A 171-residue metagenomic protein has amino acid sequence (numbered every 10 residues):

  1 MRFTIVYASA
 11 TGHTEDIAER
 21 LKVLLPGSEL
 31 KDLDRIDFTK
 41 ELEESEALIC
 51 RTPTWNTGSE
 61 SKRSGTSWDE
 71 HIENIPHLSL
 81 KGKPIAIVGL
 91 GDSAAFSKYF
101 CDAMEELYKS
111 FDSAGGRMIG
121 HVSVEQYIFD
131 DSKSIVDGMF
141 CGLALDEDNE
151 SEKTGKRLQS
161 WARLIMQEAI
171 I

Functional and structural regions predicted by a protein language model:
M1-R2, I36-F38, H71-N74: Short acidic/polar alpha-helix capping motifs at helix-coil junctions
R2-L24: N-terminal beta1-alpha1 ligand-phosphate binding loop
V6, K31-L33, H121-V124: Conserved beta-strand termini and adjacent loop/short-helix elements that scaffold enzyme active sites in alpha/beta
H13-D16, L24, E44-I171: FMN-binding flavodoxin-like domain, especially the glycine-rich phosphate-binding loop
G27-T39: A short beta-strand-loop structural module common to alpha/beta enzyme folds
